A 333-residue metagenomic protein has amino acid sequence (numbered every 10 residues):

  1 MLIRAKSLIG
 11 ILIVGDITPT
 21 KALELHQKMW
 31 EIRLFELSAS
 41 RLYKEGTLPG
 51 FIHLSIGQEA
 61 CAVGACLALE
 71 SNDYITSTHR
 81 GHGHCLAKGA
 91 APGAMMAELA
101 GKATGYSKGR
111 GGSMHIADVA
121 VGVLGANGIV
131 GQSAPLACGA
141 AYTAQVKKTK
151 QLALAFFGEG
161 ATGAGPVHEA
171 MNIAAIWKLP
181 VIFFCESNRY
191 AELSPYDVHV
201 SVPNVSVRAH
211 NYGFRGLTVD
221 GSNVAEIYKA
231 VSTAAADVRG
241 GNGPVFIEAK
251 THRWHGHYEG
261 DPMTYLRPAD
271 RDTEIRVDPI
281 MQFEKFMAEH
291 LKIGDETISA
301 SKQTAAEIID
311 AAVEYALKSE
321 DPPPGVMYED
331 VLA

Functional and structural regions predicted by a protein language model:
L2-C61, E259-A333: Conserved acidic/glycine
A22-L25, A68-E70, G109, G240: A generic structural signal for short, non-catalytic loop/turn and secondary-structure boundary residues
M29, G46, A68, L99 (+6 more regions): Alpha-helix boundary/capping residues
L37-S40, E45-W177, V198-S201, S206 (+1 more regions): Cofactor-binding active-site loop characterized by glycine-rich and histidine/acidic residues
H79, A249-T251, V331: A general secondary-structure junction signal
C85-A87, L193, H257, V326: Short acidic, gly/pro-rich beta-turn/loop elements at beta-sheet edges and active-site/ligand-binding grooves
G122-K318: Glycine-rich ThDP/TPP pyrophosphate-binding loop and its adjacent helix/strand module within ThDP-dependent enzymes
